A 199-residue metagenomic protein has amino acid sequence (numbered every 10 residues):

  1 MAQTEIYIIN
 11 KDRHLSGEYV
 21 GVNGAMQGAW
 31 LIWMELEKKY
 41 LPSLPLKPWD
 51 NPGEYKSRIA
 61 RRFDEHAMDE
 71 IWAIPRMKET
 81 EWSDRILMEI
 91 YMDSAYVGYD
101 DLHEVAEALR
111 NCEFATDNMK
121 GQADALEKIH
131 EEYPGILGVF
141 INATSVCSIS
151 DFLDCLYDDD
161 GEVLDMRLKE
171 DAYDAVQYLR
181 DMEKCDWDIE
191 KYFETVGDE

Functional and structural regions predicted by a protein language model:
M1-D50, F193-E199: Short, extreme N-terminal segment that most often corresponds to the first beta-strand
M1-E5, N10, E127-E199: Acidic, proline/glycine-rich low-complexity IDRs
K11, K38-K39, K47, K56 (+6 more regions): Context-gated lysine
D12, G24, E35-K38, A60 (+9 more regions): Short linear sequence elements within intrinsically disordered, low-complexity coil regions
S16, V20-N23, Q27, P52 (+8 more regions): Feature targets compositionally biased, intrinsically disordered low-complexity regions with long contiguous runs
I32-F114: Low-complexity, serine/threonine/proline-enriched polar segments
P52, M68, S83-D84, L102-V105 (+3 more regions): Short amphipathic alpha-helical segments that mediate assembly, nucleic-acid/protein binding, or membrane association
A73-I74, W82-C155, G161: Charged linear interaction tracts used for macromolecular binding and regulation
